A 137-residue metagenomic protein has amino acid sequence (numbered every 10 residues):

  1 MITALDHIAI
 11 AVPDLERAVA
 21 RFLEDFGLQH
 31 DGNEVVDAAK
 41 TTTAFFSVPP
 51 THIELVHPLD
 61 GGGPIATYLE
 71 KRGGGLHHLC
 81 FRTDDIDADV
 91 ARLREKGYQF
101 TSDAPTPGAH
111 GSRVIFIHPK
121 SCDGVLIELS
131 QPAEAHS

Functional and structural regions predicted by a protein language model:
M1-V19, G74-T83, A133-S137: N-terminal beta-strand motif that seeds the catalytic metal site of vicinal oxygen chelate
A4-D6, L28-K40, D60-H77, R92 (+1 more regions): A cross-kingdom feature marking solvent-exposed beta-strand/loop segments within repeated, beta-rich binding/scaffold
L5, V12, F22, F46 (+5 more regions): Short, structured motif recognition centered on aromatic/hydrophobic residues
A11-T41: N-terminal first-folded block
V19-A20, A66, D87-A91: Alpha-helical elements of the RecA-like P-loop NTPase motor core of helicases
V36-H52: C-terminal "cap" of GNAT-fold acetyltransferases
A44-F45, F81, V90-S137: Vicinal oxygen chelate
P50-I53, D60-G62, I86: Short, charged/polar surface micro-motifs in flexible loops or helix N-caps
